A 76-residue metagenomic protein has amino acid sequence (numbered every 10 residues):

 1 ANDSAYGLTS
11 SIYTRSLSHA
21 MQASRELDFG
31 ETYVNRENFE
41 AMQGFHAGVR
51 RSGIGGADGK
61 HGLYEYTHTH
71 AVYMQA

Functional and structural regions predicted by a protein language model:
A1-A76: Conserved C-terminal structural/oligomerization subdomain of aldehyde/semialdehyde dehydrogenase
